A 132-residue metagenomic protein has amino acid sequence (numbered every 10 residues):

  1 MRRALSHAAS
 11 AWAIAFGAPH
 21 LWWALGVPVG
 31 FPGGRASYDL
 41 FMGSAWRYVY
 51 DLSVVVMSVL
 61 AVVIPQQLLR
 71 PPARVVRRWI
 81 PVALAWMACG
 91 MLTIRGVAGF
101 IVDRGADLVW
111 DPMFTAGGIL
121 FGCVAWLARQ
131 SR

Functional and structural regions predicted by a protein language model:
M1-F16: Cytosolic juxtamembrane helix and N-cap/initiation of the first transmembrane helix
A15-V27, I64, G90-D103: C-terminal TM-helix exit segments that contain a strictly Trp-centered aromatic cap at the helix terminus
F16-L52: Hydrophobic transmembrane helix segments
G17, M42-Q67, W86-G90: Core segments of alpha-helical transmembrane spans in multipass integral membrane proteins
S53-V63, P112-V124: Hydrophobic cores of alpha-helical transmembrane segments in multi-pass inner/ER membrane proteins, independent
Q67-C89: Loop-to-transmembrane helix junctions at the membrane interface
L69-A73, V124-R132: Cytosolic juxtamembrane helix at the C-terminal end of the final transmembrane segment
A83-M87, R104-G117: Individual transmembrane alpha-helices with interfacial aromatic-anchor signatures
